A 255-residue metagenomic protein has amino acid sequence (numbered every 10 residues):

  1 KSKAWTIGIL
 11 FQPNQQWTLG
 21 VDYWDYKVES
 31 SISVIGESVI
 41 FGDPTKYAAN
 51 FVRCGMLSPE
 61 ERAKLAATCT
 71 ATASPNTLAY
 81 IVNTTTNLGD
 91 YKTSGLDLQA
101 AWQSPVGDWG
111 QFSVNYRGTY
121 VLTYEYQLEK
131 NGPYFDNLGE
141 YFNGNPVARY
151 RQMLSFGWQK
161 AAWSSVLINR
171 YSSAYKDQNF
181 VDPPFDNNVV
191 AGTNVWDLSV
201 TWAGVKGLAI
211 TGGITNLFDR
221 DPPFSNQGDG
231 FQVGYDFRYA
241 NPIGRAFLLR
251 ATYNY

Functional and structural regions predicted by a protein language model:
K1-G20, I81-L96, Q103, P146-Y150 (+1 more regions): Outer-membrane beta-barrel signature, preferentially recognizing the C-terminal barrel domain of Gram-negative
I7-F11, L98-W102, Y116, L154-W158 (+4 more regions): Residues on the lipid-exposed face of transmembrane beta-strands in outer-membrane beta-barrel proteins
Q15-L19, D108, A162-V166, K206-I210: Repeated loop/turn-to-beta-strand initiation elements of outer-membrane beta-barrel proteins
T18, E29, L122-E125, R170-F180 (+1 more regions): C-terminal beta-signal and adjacent terminal beta-strands/loops of Gram-negative outer-membrane beta-barrel proteins
W24-N179: Gram-negative outer-membrane beta-barrel transporters
F142, D186, V233-F237: Peri-catalytic substrate-binding/gating loops that frame the active-site cleft of hydrolases
N169-Y171, Q178-S199: Generic long, charged, amphipathic alpha-helical segments
